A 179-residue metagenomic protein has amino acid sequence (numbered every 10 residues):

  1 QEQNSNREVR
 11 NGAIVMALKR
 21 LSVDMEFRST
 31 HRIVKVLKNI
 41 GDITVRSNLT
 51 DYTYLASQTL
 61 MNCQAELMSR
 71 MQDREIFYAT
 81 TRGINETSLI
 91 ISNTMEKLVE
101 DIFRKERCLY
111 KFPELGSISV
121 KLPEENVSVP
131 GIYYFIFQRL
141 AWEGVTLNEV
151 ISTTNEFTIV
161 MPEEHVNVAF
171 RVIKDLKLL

Functional and structural regions predicted by a protein language model:
Q1, V9-L179: A conserved regulatory-domain signal marking ACT and ACT-like small-molecule sensing domains and adjacent regulatory
